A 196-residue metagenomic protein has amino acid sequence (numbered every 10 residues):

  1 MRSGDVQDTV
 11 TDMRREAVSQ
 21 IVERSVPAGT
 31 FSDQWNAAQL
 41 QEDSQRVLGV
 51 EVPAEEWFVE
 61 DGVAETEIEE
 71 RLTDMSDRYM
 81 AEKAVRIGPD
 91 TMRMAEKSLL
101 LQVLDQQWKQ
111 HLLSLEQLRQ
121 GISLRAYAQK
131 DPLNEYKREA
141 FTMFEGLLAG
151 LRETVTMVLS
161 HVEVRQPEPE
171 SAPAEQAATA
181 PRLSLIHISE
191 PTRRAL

Functional and structural regions predicted by a protein language model:
M1-L185, S189, R193-R194: Extended, charged helical/alpha-beta scaffold domains that provide interaction surfaces
